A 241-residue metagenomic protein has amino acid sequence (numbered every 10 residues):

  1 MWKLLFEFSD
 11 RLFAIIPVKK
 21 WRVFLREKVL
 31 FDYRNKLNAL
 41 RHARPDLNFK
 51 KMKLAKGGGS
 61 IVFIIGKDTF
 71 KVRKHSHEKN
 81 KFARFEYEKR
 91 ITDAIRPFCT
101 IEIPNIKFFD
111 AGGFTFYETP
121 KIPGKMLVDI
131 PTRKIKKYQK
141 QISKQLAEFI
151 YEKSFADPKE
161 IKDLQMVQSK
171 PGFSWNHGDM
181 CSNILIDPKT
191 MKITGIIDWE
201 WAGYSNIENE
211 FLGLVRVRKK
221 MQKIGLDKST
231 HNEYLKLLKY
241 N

Functional and structural regions predicted by a protein language model:
W2-F49: Juxta-kinase regulatory segment immediately upstream of eukaryotic protein kinase catalytic domains
F24, S76-R84, K220-S229: Short, flexible/disordered intra-domain loops and linkers
L30-L37, G58-G59, T69-Y117, R133-Q141: A conserved alpha-helical element in kinase catalytic cores
R44-I65: ATP-binding glycine-rich phosphate-binding loop
S60-G66, F155-N209: Active-site acidic catalytic loop and adjacent metal/ATP-binding pocket of ATP-dependent phosphoryl transfer enzymes
I95-F98, K125-L164, Q168: Conserved kinase catalytic-core helix
F114-M126: Conserved short submotifs of the Hanks-type protein kinase catalytic core that shape the nucleotide-binding pocket
N209-N241: Active-site activation/catalytic loop segments of kinase-like enzymes and analogous catalytic loops in related
